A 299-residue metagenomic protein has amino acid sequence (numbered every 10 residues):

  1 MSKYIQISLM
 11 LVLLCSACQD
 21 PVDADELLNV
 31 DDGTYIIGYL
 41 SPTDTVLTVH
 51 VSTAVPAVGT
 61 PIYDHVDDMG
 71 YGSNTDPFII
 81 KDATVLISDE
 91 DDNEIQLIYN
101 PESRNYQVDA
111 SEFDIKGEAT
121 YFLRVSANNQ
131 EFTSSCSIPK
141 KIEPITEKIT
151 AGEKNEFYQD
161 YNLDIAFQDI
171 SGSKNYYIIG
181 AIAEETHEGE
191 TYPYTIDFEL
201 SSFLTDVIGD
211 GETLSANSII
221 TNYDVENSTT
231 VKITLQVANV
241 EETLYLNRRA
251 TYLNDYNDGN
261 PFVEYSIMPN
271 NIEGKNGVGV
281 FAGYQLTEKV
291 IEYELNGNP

Functional and structural regions predicted by a protein language model:
S2-M10: Sec-dependent signal peptide recognition, specifically the positively charged N-region followed immediately by
L9-V12, D255: A periodicity- and composition-biased signal for non-globular, repetitive helical segments
L14-A17: C-terminal motif of bacterial Sec signal peptides marking the signal peptidase cleavage site
Q19-P299: A sequence/structural signal for flexible, mid-protein segments enriched in small/helix-disrupting residues
